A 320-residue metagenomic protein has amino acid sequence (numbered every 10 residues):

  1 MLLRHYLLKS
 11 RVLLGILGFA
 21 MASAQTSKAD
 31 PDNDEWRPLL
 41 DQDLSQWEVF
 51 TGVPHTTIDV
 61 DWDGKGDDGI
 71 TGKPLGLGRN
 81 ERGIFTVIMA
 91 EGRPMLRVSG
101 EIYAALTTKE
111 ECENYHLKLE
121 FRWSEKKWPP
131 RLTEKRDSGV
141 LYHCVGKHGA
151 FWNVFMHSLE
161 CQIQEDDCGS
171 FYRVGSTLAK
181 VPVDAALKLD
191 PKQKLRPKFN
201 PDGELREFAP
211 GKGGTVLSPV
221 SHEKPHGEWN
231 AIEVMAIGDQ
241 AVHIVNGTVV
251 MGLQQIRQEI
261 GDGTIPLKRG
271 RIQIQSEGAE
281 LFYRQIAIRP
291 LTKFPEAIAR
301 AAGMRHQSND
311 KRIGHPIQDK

Functional and structural regions predicted by a protein language model:
M1-L8: N-terminal secretory signal peptides that target proteins for export/translocation
R4, I16, A24-K28: Short intrinsically disordered, low-complexity segments
L8-S10, C161: Residue-level micro-sites within transmembrane alpha helices that shape and flank functional polar/acidic positions
S10-A22: Bacterial N-terminal signal peptides
Q25-K320: Carbohydrate-interacting regions of secretory-pathway proteins
